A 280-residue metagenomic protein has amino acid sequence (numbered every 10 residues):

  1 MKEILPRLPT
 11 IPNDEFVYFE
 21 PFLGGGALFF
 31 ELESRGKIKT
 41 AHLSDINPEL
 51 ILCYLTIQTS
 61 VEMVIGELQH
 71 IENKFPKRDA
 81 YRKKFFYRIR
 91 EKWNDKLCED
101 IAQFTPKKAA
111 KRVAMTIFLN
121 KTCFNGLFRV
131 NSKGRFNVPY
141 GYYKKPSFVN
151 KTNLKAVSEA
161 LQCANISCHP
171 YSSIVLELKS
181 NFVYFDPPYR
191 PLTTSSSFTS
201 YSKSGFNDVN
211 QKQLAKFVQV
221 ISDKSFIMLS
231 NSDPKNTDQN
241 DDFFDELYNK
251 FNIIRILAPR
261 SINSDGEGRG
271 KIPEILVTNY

Functional and structural regions predicted by a protein language model:
M1-N13: Conserved alpha-helix/loop element of class I SAM-dependent methyltransferases that forms part of the SAM/SAH-binding
I4, Y18-L32, L43-N47, I117-F124 (+4 more regions): Conserved proline-anchored active-site loop of SAM-dependent methyltransferases that bridges a beta-strand
T10-V17, L178-K179: Short helix-loop-beta connector
R35, K39-Q162, T199: Class I S-adenosyl-L-methionine-dependent methyltransferase module
R135-K144, Y189-N210: Mobile active-site "lid"/loop adjacent to the S-adenosyl-L-methionine
S167-P170, L257: Short loop/edge segments at beta-strand edges and connector loops that shape dinucleotide/nucleotide cofactor-binding
Q211-P259: Conserved Class I SAM-dependent methyltransferase catalytic core
E246-Y280: Class I S-adenosyl-L-methionine
